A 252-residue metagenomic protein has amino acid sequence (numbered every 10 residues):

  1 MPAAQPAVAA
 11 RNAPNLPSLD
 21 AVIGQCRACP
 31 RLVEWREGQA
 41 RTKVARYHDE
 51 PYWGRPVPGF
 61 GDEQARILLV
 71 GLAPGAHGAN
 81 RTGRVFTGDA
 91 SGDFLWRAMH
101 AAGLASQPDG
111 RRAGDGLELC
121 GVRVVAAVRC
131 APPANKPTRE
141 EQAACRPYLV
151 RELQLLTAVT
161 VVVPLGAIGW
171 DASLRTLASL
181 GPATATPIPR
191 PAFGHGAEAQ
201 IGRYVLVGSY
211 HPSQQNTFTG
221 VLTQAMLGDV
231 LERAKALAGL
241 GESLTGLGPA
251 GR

Functional and structural regions predicted by a protein language model:
P2, R11-P191, G202-G239: A polyanion-binding, active-site-adjacent surface
A3-A10, T245, A250: Ala/Thr-enriched low-complexity intrinsically disordered regions
A197-E198: Short, surface-exposed beta-strand/loop micro-motifs that present aromatic residues
E232-K235, L240-R252: Charge-rich, low-complexity intrinsically disordered segments
